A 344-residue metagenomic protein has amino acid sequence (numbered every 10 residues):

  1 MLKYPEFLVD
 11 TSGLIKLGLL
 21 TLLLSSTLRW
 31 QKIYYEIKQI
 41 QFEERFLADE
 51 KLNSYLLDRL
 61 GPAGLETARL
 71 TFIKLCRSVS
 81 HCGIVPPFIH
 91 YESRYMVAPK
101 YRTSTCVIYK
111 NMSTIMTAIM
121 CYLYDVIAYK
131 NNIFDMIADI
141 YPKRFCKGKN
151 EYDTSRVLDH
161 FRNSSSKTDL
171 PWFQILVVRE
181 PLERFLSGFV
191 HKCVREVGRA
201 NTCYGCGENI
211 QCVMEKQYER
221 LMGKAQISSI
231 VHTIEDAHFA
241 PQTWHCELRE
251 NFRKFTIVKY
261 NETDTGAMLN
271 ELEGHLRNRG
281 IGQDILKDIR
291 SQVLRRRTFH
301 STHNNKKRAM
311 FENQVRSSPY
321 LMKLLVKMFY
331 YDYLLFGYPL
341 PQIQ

Functional and structural regions predicted by a protein language model:
L2-Q344: Membrane-interface amphipathic segments in extracytoplasmic regions
